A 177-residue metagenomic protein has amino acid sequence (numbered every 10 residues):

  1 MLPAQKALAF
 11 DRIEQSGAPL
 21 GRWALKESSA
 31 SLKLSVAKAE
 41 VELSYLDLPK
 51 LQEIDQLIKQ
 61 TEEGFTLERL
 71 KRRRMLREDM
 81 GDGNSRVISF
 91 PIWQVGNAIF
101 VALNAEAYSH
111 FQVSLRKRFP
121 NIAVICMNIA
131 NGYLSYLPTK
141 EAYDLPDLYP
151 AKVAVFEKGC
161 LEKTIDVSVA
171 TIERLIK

Functional and structural regions predicted by a protein language model:
M1-K177: Non-catalytic substrate/cofactor recognition surfaces at enzyme active-site rims
